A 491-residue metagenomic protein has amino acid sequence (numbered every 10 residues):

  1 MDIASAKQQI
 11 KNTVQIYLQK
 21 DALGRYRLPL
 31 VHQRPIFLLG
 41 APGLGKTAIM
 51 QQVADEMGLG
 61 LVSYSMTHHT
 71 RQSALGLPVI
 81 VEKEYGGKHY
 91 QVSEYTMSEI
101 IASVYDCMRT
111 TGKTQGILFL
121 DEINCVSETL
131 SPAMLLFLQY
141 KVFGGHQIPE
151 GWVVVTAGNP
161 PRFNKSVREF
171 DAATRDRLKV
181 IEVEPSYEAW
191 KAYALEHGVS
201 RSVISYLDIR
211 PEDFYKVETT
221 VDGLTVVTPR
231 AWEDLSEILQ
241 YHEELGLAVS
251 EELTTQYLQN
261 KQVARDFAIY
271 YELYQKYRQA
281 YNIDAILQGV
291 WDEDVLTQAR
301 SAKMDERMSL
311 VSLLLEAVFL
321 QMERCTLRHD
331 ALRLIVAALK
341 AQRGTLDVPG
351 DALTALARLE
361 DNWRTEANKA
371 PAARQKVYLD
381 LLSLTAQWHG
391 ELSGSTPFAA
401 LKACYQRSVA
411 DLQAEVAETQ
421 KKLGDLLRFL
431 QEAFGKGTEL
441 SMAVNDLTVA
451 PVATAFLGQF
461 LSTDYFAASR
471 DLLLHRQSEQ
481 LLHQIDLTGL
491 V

Functional and structural regions predicted by a protein language model:
M1-E212, V217-T220: AAA+ P-loop NTPase catalytic core and its hallmark functional loops
D2, S98, D171, S186 (+5 more regions): Helix N-terminus capping/helix-initiation residues
S5, Q9, S103, A189 (+10 more regions): Exposed alpha-helical structural elements
Q8-I10, I100-V104, H242, Y405 (+3 more regions): Generic hydrophobic, helix-prone segments enriched in Leu/Val/Ile
E196-T354: Alpha-helical lid/collar subdomain of P-loop NTPases
R300-V491: Terminal-proximal interaction/regulatory segments of ATP-powered molecular machines
